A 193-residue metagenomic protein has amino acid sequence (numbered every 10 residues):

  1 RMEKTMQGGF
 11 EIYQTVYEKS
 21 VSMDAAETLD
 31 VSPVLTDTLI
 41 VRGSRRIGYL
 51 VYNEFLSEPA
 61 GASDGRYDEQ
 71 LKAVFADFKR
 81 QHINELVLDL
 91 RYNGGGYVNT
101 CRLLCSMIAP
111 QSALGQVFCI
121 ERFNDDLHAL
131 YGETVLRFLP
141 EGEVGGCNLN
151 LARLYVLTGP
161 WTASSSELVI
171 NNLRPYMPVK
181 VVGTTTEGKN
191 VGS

Functional and structural regions predicted by a protein language model:
R1-L86, G94, T100, P110: Flexible, low-complexity junctional segments that flank or bridge functional domains
E27-D30, E54-E58, E85, R91-V98 (+4 more regions): Solvent-exposed loop/turn segments at secondary-structure junctions within structured extracellular/periplasmic domains
R45-G48, Q81-L86, L114-F118, N150-L154 (+1 more regions): Loop/turn elements at helix/coil->beta-strand transitions in domains of secreted/extracellular proteins
D68-F75, D89, C101-C105, L154 (+1 more regions): Extracytoplasmic/secreted envelope proteins and their assembly/folding machinery, especially bacterial periplasmic
A73-K79, E141-G145, N171-R174: Mature extracellular/periplasmic domains of secretome proteins
A76-R80, S106-A113, T162, R174-P178: Sec-exported extracytoplasmic/periplasmic mature domains
G95-R153: Gly/Ser/Thr-rich loop/hinge elements
V156, S164-S193: Extracellular protease catalytic domains of secreted zymogens
